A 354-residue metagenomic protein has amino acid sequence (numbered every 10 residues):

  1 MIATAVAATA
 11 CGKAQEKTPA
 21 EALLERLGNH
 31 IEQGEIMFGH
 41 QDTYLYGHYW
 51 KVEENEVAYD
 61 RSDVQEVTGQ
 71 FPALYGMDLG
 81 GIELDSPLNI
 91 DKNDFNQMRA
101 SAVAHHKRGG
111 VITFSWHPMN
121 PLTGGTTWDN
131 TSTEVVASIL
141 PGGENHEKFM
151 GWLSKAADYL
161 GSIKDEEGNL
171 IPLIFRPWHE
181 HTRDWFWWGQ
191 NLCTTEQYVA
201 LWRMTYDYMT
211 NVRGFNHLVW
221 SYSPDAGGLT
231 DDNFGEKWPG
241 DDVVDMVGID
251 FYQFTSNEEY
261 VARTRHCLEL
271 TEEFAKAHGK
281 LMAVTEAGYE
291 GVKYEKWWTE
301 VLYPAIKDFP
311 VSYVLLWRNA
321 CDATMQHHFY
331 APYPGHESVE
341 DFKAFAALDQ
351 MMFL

Functional and structural regions predicted by a protein language model:
M1-I2: N-terminal export leaders
A7-A10: C-terminal motif of bacterial Sec signal peptides marking the signal peptidase cleavage site
G12-G76, L88-K92, H336-V339, A344-F353: N-terminal module-boundary/linker segments of secreted carbohydrate-active enzymes
A22-L23, N55-V64, N96-A100, D158-Y159 (+3 more regions): Alpha-helical scaffolding within the catalytic cores of extracellular/periplasmic polymer-degrading hydrolases
E32-T43, K280-L354: Substrate-binding cleft of secreted/luminal carbohydrate-active enzymes
F38-Q41, R176-W178, W202-D232, G279-K293 (+1 more regions): Aromatic-lined carbohydrate-recognition surfaces of secreted/lumenal glycan-active proteins
A73-M77, F234-V261, W317-N319: Aromatic- and acid-rich polysaccharide-binding/catalytic face of secreted or lumenal carbohydrate-active enzymes
G80, L84-N211, F215: Substrate-binding cleft of extracellular glycoside hydrolase catalytic domains
